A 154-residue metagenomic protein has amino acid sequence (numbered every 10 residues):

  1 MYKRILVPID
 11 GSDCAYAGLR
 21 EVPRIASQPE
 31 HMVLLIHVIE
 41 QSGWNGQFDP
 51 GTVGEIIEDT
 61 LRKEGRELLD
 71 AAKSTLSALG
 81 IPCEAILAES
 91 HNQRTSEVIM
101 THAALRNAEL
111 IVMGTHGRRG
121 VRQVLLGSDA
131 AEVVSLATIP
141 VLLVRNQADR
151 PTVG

Functional and structural regions predicted by a protein language model:
M1-V53, T75-E84: Small/aliphatic-rich secondary-structure junction motif
R4, R24, A104-V153: Gly/Ser-rich helix-loop-strand patches that form or flank binding pockets for ribonucleotide-derived cofactors
P8, A88, G114: Conserved residues at the C-terminal ends of beta-strands
G18, N45-F48, S96-V98, Q123-L125 (+1 more regions): Short, well-ordered secondary-structure micro-motifs
E21, L61-A72, V98-M100: Short, solvent-exposed amphipathic alpha-helices that sit in or adjacent to ligand/effector-binding or catalytic
H37, L87-E89, R145: Residue-level recognition of beta-strand->loop/alpha-helix junctions
V38-E67, R150-G154: Acidic, proline/glycine-rich short linear motifs
S74-I111, T152-G154: Structural beta-alpha unit
